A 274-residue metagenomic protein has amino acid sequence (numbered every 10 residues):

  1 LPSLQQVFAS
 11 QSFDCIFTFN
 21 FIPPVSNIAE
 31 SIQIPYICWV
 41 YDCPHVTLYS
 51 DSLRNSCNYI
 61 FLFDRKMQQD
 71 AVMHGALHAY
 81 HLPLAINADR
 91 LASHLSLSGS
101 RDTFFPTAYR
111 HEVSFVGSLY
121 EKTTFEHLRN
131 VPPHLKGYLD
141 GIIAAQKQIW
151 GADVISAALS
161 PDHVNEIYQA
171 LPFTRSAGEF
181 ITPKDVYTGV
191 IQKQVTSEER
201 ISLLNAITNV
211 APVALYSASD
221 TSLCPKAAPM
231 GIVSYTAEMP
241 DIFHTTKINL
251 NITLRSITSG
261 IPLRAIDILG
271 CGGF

Functional and structural regions predicted by a protein language model:
L1-H74, R90-R101, G231, T236-A237 (+3 more regions): Extended catalytic core of nucleotide-activated donor transferases of GT-like folds
L77-T258, G270, F274: Nucleotide-sugar donor-binding catalytic core of glycosyltransferases
R264-A265: Short glycine/serine-rich donor-binding loops of glycosyltransferases
